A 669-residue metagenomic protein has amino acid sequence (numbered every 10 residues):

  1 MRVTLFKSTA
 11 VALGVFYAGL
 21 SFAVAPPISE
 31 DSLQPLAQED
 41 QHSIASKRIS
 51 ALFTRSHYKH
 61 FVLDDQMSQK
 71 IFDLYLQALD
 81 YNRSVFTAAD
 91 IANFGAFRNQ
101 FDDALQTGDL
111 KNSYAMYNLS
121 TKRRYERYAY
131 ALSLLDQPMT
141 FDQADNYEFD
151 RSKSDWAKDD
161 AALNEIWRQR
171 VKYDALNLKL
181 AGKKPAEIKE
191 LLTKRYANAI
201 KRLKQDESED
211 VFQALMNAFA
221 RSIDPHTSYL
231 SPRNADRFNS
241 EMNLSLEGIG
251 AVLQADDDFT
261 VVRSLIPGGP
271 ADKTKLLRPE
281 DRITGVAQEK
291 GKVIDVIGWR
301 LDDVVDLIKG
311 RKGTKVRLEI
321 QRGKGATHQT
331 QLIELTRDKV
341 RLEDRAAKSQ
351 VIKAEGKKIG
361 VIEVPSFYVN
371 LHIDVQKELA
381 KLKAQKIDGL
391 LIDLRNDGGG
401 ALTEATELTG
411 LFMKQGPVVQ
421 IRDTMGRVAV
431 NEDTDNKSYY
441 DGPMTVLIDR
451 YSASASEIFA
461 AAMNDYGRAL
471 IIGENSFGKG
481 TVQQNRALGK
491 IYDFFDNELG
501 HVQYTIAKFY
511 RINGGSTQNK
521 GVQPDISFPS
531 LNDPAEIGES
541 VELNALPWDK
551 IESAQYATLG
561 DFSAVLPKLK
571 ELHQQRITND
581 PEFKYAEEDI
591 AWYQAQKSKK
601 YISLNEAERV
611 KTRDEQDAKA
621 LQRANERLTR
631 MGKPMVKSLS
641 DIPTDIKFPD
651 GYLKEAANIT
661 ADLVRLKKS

Functional and structural regions predicted by a protein language model:
M1-A10: Bacterial N-terminal signal peptides that target proteins for export
A18-L20: N-terminal signal peptide c-region/cleavage motif recognized by signal peptidases
P26-Q34, S46-Y58, A96-Q100, K194-N198 (+1 more regions): Acidic/histidine-rich, surface-exposed loop or edge segments in extracytoplasmic proteins
L33-Q38, A51-L63, K201-S208, D224-L246 (+5 more regions): Cleft-lining beta-strand/loop regions that shape enzyme active-site pockets
F61, A78, N99, S113-A129 (+6 more regions): PDZ/PDZ-like domain segments forming the peptide/carboxylate-binding groove, activating on the N-terminal beta-strands
L63-Q69, Y75-F149, I200-A255, K315-R317 (+5 more regions): Extended, small/polar residue-biased N-terminal targeting/export presequences and adjacent propeptide/linker tracts
A181-K194, R511-K668: Conserved functional hotspot residues or short segments at active or partner-binding sites across diverse domains
G467, I472-D533: Polar, glycine-rich mid-to-C-terminal structural blocks that act as macromolecule-binding/assembly scaffolds
